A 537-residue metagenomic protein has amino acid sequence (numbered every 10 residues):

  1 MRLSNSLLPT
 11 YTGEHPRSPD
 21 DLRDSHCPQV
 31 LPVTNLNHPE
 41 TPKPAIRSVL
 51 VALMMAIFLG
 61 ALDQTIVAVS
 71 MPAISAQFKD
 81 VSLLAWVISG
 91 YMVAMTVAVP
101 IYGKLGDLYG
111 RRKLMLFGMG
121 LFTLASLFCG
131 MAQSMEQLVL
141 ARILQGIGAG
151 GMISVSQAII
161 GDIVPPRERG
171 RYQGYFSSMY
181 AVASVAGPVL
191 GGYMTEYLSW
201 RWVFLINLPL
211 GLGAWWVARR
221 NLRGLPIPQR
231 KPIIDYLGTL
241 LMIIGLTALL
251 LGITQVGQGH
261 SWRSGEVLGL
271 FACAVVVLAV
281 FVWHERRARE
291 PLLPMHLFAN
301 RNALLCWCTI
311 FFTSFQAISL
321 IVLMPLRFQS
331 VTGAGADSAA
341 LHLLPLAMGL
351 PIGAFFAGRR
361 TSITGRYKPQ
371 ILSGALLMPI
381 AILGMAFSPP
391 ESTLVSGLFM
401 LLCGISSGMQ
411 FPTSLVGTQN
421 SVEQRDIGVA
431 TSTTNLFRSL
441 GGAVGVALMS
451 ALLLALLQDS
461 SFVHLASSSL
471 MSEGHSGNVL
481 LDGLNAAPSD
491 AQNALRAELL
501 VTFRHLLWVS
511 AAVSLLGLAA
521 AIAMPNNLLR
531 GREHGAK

Functional and structural regions predicted by a protein language model:
L7, C27, V33-V49, L53-M55 (+3 more regions): Transmembrane-helix exit segments and adjacent C-terminal regions of multi-pass membrane proteins
R17, H26, E196-Q316, L341-L344 (+2 more regions): Hydrophobic transmembrane-helix bundles of small-molecule transporters
I46-A98, S199, L237-T239, W262-L270 (+1 more regions): Transmembrane core module of solute transporters
A56, F117-L121, A125, A141 (+9 more regions): Residue-level signature of the transmembrane alpha-helical cores of Major Facilitator Superfamily-type secondary
F58, S89-V93, G120, G174-V182 (+5 more regions): Transmembrane alpha-helical cores of Major Facilitator Superfamily
I74-S75, L105-G106, L190-L198, I253 (+4 more regions): Interfacial helix-cap and linker-helix signal at transmembrane-aqueous boundaries of multi-pass secondary transporters
V99-G238, Q255: Helix-loop-helix hairpins in multi-pass membrane proteins, especially solute transporters
Y109-L116, M135-Q137, V155, V164-G170 (+3 more regions): C-terminal module of multi-pass small-molecule transporters
